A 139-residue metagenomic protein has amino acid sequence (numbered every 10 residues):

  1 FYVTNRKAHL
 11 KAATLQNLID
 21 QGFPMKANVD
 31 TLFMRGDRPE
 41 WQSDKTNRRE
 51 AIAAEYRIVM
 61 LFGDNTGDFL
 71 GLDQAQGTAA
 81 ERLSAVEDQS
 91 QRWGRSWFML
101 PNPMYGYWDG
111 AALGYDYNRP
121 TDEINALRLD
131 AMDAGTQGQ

Functional and structural regions predicted by a protein language model:
F1-K7, D37-R38: Second-shell loop/turn segments in exported
K11-Q139: C-terminal cap/substrate-recognition subdomain and adjoining C-terminal extension of metal-dependent phosphatase-like
